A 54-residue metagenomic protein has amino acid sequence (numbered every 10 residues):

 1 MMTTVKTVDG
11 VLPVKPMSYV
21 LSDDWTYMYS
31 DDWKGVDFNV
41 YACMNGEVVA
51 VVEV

Functional and structural regions predicted by a protein language model:
T3-V8: A short beta-strand micro-motif
L12-V54: Acidic, low-complexity, intrinsically disordered interaction modules
